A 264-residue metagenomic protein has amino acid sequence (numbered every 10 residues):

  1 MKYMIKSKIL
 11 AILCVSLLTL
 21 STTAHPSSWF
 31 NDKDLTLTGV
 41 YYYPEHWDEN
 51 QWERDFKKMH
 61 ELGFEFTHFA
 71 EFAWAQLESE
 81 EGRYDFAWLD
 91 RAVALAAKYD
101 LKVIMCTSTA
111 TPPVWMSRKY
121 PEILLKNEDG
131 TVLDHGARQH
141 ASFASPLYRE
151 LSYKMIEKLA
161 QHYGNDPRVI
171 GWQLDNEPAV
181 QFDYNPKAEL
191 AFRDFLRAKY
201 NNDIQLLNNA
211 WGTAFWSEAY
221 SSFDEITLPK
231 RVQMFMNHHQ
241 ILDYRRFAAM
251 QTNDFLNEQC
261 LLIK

Functional and structural regions predicted by a protein language model:
K2-A11: Bacterial N-terminal signal peptides that target proteins for export
A11-T19: Bacterial N-terminal signal peptides
A24-P26: Boundary at the C-terminal end of the N-terminal hydrophobic targeting segment
W29-Q51: Boundary/entry segment of secreted carbohydrate-active catalytic domains
T36-V40, T67-F69, V103-M105, I170-L174: Hydrophobic faces of well-ordered beta-strands that scaffold small-molecule active sites in alpha/beta enzyme cores
Y43-E45, F72, S108-P112, L174-A179: Active-site beta-loop-alpha junctions enriched in small/polar residues
E53-E61, F66-V132, E157-A160, Q259-K264: Aromatic-lined substrate-binding rim segments of carbohydrate-active enzymes
L133-K264: Polysaccharide-binding and catalytic clefts of secreted carbohydrate-active enzymes
